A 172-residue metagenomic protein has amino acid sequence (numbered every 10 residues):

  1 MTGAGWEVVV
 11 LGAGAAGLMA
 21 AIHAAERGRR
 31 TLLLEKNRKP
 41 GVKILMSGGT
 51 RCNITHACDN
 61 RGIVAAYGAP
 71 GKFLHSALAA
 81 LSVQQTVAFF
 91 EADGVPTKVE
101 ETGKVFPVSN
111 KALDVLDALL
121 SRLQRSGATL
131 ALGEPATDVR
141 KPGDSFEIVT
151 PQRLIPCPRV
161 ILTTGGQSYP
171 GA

Functional and structural regions predicted by a protein language model:
T2-A16: Beta1/beta-strand and adjacent pyrophosphate-binding region of the FAD-binding site in flavoprotein oxidoreductases
V9, A25-G49: Glycine-rich FAD pyrophosphate-binding loop
A13-A16, A20-A25: Small-residue (primarily alanine) positions within well-ordered alpha-helices, especially packing/interaction faces
A13-G14, E35-N37, G48-G49, H56-A57 (+4 more regions): Fold-independent oxyanion-binding glycine-rich loops and adjacent beta-strand/coil segments at enzyme active sites
M46, L113-D114, A118-A172: Predominantly flavin-linked oxidoreductase catalytic cores and closely associated redox partners
R51-V99: Glycine-rich active-site loop/strand segments that organize a redox cofactor
A69-A77, E91-D117, S145-E147, C157-R159 (+2 more regions): Helix-loop-beta segment of a Rossmann-like dinucleotide-binding subdomain
